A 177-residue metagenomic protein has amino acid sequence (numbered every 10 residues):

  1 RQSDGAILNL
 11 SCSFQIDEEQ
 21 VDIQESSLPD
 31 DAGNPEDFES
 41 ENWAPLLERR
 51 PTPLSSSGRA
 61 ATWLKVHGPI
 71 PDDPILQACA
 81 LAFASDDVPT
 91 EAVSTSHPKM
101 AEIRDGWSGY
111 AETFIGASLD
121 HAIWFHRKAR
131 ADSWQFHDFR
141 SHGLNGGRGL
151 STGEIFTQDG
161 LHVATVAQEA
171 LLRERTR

Functional and structural regions predicted by a protein language model:
R1-R177: Terminal targeting signals and extreme-terminal segments of soluble enzymes
